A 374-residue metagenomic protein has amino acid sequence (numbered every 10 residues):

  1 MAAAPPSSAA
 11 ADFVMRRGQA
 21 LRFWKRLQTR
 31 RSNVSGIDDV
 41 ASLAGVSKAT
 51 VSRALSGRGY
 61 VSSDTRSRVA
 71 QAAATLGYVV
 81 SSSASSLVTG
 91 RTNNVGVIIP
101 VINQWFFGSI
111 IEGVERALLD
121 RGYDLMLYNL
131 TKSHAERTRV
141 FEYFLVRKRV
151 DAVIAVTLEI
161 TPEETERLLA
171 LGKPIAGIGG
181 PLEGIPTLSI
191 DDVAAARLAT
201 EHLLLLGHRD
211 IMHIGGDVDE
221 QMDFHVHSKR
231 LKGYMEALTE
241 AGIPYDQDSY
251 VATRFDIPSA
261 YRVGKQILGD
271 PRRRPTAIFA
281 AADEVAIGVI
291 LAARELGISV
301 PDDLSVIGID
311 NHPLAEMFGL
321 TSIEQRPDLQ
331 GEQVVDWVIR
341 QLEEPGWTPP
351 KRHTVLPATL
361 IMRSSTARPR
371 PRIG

Functional and structural regions predicted by a protein language model:
M1-N93, F106, L238, R370-G374: N-terminal helix-turn-helix DNA-binding module of bacterial transcription factors
A3-S35, G90, N94-E201, L205 (+1 more regions): Alpha-helical recognition/docking segments in bacterial nutrient-uptake and carbohydrate-utilization systems
K48-R53, V88-N103, H202, D210-E220: Short beta-strand segments enriched in small/hydrophobic residues
V79, L119-D124, P174, R209 (+2 more regions): Residue-level detector of anion-binding/catalytic polar loops
P100-S109, Y128-E136, L188-L198, I214-K265 (+4 more regions): Hinge/beta->alpha junction and helix N-cap segments in small-molecule ligand-binding domains
R149-V156, M212-I214, Y250, R272-A282 (+1 more regions): Periplasmic-binding protein-like
V263-G374: Flexible loop/turn connectors
